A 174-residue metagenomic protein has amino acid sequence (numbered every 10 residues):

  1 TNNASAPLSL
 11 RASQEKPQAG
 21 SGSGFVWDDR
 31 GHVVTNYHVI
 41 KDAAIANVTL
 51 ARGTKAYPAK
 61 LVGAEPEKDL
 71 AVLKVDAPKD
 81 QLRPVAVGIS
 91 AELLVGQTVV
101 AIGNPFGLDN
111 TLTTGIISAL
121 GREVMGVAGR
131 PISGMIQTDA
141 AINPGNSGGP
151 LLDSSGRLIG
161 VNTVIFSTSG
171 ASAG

Functional and structural regions predicted by a protein language model:
T1-G174: Serine-dependent protease modules
